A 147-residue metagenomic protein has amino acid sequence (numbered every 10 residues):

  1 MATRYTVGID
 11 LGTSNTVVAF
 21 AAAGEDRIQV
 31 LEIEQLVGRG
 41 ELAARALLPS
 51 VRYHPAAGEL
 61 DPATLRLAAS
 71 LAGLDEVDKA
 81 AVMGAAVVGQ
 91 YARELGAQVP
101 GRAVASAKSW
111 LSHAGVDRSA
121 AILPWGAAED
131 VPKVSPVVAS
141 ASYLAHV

Functional and structural regions predicted by a protein language model:
A2-I28: Gly/Thr-rich phosphate-binding beta-strand-loop-beta motif of the actin/hexokinase/Hsp70
Q29-V147: Phosphate-binding loop and its immediate beta->loop->alpha context in nucleotide/phosphate-handling enzymes
